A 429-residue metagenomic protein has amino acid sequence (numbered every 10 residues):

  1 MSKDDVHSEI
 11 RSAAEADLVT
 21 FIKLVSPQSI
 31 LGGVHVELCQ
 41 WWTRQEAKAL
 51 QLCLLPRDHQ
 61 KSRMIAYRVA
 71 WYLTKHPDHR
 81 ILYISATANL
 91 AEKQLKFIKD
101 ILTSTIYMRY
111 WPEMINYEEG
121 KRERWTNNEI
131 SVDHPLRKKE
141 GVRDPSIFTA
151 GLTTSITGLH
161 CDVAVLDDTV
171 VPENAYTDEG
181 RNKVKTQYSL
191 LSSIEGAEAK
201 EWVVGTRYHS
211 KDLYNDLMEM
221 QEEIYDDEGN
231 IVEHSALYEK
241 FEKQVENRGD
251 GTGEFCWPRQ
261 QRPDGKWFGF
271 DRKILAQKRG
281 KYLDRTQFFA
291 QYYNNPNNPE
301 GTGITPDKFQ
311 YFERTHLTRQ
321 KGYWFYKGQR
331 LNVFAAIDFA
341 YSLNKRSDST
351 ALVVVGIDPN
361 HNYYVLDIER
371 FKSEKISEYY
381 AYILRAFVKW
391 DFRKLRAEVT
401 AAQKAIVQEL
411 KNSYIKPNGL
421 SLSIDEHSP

Functional and structural regions predicted by a protein language model:
M1-A49: N-terminal accessory segments
K48-Y67: Walker A/P-loop
I84-T153: Conserved nucleotide-state-sensing and coupling region of NTP-binding domains
N127-L190: Conserved RecA-like ASCE ATPase "motif II neighborhood" in helicase/translocase motors
S146-G151, R330-N344: Two-metal-ion RNase H-like nuclease active-site motif
D178-Q260: ASCE P-loop NTPase helicase motor core
K211, D216-E219, E233-A236, Q244-N247 (+3 more regions): Mg2+-dependent endonuclease catalytic cores in nucleic-acid-processing enzymes, primarily RNase H-like
G253-F339: ATPase catalytic-site recognition across NTP-hydrolyzing enzymes
